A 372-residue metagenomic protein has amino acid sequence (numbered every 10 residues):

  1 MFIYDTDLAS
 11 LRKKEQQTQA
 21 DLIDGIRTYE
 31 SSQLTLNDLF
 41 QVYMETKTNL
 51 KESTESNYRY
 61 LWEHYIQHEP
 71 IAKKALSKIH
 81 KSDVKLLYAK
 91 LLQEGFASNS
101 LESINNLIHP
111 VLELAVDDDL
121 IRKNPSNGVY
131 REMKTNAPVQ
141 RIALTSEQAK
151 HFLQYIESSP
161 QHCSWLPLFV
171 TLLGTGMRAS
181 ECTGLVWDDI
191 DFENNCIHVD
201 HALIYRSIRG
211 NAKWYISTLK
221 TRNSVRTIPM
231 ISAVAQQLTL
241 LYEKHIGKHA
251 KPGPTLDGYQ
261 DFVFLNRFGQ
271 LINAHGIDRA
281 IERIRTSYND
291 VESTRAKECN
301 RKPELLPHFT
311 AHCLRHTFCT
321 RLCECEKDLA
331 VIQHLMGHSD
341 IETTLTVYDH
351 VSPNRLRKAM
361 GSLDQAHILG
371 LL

Functional and structural regions predicted by a protein language model:
M1-I3, D200-I208: Short, Arg/Lys-rich segments that mark the N-terminal edge of DNA/RNA- and chromatin-recognition modules
M1-S32, T221: Short, surface-exposed polybasic/aromatic micro-patch for ligand or macromolecular engagement
D7, S32, M44-L120, P138-Q140 (+3 more regions): N-terminal core-binding DNA-recognition domain of tyrosine site-specific recombinases/integrases
E94, Q154-W165, T175, I228 (+3 more regions): Short, basic (Lys/Arg/His-rich) helix/loop patches that form interaction surfaces in the mid-to-C-terminal regions
E102-I104, D117, I121, N127-L185 (+4 more regions): Basic, Lys/Arg- and aromatic-enriched nucleic-acid-binding interface segment
T135, A143, L203, T317 (+1 more regions): Catalytic-site neighborhood detector that most strongly recognizes the C-terminal catalytic loop/helix of tyrosine
D189-C196, K327-V347: Short, polar N-cap/turn motifs at the start of nucleic acid-interacting alpha helices
N194, R206-S207, K213-V225, S232-V234 (+2 more regions): C-terminal secondary-structure termini that scaffold catalytic or DNA-interacting sites
